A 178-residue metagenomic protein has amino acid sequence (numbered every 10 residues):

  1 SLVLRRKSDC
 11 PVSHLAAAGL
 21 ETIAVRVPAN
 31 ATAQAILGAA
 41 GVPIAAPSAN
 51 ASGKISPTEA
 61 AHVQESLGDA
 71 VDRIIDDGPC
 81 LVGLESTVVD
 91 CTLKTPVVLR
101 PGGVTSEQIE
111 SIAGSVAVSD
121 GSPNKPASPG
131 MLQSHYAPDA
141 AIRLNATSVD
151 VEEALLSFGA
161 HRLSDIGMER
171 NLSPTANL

Functional and structural regions predicted by a protein language model:
S1-L178: Active-site-adjacent structural elements in enzyme catalytic cores
